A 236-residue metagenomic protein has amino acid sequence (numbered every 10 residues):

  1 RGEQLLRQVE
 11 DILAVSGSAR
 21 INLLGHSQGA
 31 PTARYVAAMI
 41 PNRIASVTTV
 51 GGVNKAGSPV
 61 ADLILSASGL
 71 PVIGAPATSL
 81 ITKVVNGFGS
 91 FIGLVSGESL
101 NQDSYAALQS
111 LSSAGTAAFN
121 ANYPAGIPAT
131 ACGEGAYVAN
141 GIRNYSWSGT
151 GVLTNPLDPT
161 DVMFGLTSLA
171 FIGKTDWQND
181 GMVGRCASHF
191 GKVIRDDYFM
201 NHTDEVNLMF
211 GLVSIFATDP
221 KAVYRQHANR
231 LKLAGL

Functional and structural regions predicted by a protein language model:
R1-L5, P220-V223: Phosphate/oxyanion-binding active-site loops and adjacent basic polyanion-contact surfaces
G2-G115, D180: Serine-dependent carboxylesterase/thioesterase catalytic core of lipase-like alpha/beta-hydrolase/SGNH enzymes
L23, A117-Y123, A170-T175: Short linear motifs at secondary-structure transitions and domain/linker junctions
A30, M39, Q109, Y123 (+2 more regions): Generic alpha-helical secondary structure signal
A61, T82, Q109, N120 (+1 more regions): Generic detector of well-ordered alpha-helical segments enriched in charged/polar residues, highlighting helical
G69-P71, G93, G97, P124 (+2 more regions): Short, flexible coil/linker elements and helix-boundary hinge sites characteristic of intrinsically disordered
G89-P156: Serine-hydrolase catalytic core
A129-L236: C-terminal catalytic-base region of ester-bond hydrolases, centering on the histidine of the charge-relay
